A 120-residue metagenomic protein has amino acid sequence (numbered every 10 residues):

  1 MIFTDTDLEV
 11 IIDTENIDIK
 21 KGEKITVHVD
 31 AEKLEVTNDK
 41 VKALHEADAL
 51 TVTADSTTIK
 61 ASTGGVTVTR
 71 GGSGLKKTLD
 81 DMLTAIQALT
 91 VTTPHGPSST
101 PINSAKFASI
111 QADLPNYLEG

Functional and structural regions predicted by a protein language model:
M1-G120: Right-handed beta-helix
